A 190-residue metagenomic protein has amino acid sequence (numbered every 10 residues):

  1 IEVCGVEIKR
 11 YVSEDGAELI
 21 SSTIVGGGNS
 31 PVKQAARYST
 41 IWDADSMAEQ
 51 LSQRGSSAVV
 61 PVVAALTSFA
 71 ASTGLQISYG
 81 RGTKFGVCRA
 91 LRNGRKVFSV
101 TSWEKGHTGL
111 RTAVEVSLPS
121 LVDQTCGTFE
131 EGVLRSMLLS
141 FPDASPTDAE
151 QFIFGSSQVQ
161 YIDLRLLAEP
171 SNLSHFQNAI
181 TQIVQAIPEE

Functional and structural regions predicted by a protein language model:
I1-A35: Mixed-charge intrinsically disordered linker/loop segments at interdomain junctions
E2, V63-F69, Q177, T181-V184: Structured catalytic/translocation cores of nucleotide/phosphate-coupled proteins
V3-V6, V116, I162: Generic structural hydrophobic/aromatic packing signal, biased to beta-strands
T23-S52, T181-E190: Replication-associated primase and helicase/ATPase modules
A35-Q160: Polyanion-binding interface signature
L139-E190: Charge-biased C-terminal accessory regions appended to nucleic-acid-, cytoskeletal NTPase
